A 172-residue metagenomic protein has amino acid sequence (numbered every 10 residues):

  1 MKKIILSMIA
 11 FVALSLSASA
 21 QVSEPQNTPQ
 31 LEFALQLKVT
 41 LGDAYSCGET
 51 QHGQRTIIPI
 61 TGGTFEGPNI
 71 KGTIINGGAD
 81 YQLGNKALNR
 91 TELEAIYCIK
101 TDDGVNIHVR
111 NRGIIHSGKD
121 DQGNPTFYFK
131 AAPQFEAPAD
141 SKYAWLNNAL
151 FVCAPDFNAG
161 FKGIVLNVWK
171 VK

Functional and structural regions predicted by a protein language model:
M1-S23: Bacterial Sec-dependent N-terminal signal peptides
Q21-K172: Beta-strand-enriched cores of mature, soluble protein domains
